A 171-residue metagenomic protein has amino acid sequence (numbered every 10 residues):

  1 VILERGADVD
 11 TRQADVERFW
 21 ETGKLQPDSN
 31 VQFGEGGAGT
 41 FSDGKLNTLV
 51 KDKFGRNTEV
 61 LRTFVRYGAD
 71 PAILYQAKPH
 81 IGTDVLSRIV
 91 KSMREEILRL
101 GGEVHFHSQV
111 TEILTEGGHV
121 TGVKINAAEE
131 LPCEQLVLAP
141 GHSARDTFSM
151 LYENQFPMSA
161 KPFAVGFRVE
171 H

Functional and structural regions predicted by a protein language model:
V1-K45, L49-H171: Residues forming the flavin
